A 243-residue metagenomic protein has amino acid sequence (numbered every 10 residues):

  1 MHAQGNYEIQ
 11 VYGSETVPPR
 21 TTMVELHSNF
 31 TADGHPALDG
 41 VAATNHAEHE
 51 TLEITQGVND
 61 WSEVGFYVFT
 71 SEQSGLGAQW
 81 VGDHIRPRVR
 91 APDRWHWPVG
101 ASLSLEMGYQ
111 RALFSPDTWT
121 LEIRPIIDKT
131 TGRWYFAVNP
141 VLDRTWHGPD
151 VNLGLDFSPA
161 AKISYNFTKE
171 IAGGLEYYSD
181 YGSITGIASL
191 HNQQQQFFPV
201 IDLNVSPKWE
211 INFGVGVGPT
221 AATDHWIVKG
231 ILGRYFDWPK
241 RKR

Functional and structural regions predicted by a protein language model:
H2-R243: Transmembrane beta-barrel domains of Gram-negative outer membranes and organellar outer membranes
